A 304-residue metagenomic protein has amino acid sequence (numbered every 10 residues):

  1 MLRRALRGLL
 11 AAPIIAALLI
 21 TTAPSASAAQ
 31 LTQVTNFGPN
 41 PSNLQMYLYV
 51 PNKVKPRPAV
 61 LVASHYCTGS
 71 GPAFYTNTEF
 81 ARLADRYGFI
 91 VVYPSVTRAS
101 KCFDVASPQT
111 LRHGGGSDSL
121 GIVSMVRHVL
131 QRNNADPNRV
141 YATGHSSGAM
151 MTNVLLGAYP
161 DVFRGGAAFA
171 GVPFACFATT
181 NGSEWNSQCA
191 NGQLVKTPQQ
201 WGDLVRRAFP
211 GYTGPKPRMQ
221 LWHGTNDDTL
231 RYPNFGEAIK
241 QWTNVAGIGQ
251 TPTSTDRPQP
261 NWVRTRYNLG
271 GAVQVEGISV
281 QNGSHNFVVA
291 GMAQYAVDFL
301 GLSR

Functional and structural regions predicted by a protein language model:
M1-A28: Secretory targeting and sorting signals
T22-V60, A73, T78, R82 (+8 more regions): A domain-start/cap signature at the N-terminus of enzymes
N52-R57, V105-M150, G157-F163, G214: Gly/Ser-rich "nucleophile elbow"/oxyanion-hole loop immediately N-terminal to the catalytic nucleophile in hydrolases
V54-K101, C176, N286: Short substrate-entry loop that stabilizes the transition state in hydrolases
A59-T68, A170, H223, Q281: The conserved beta1-alpha1 loop
A142-G144, F169, W222: Short beta-strand immediately N-terminal to the catalytic nucleophile in serine-hydrolase-like folds
M150-Q200, P217, L230-Y232, G236: Hydrolase active-site cap/lid region
L221-H223, D227: Short beta-strand/loop motif that positions the catalytic acidic residue of the alpha/beta-hydrolase fold
